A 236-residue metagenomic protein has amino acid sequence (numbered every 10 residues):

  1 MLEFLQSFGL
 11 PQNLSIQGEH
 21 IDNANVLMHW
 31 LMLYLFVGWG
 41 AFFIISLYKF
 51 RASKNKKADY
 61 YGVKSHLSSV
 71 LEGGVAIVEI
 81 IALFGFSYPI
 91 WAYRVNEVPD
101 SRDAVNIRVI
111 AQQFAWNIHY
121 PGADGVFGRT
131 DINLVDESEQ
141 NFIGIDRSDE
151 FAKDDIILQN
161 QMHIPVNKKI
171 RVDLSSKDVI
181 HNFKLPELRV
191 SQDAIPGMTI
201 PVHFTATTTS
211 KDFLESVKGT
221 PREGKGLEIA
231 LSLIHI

Functional and structural regions predicted by a protein language model:
L2-N25, Y48-L233: Non-transmembrane, membrane-proximal soluble domains of secreted or membrane proteins
M28-V37: Alpha-helical transmembrane segments
F36-A52: Alpha-helical transmembrane segments
